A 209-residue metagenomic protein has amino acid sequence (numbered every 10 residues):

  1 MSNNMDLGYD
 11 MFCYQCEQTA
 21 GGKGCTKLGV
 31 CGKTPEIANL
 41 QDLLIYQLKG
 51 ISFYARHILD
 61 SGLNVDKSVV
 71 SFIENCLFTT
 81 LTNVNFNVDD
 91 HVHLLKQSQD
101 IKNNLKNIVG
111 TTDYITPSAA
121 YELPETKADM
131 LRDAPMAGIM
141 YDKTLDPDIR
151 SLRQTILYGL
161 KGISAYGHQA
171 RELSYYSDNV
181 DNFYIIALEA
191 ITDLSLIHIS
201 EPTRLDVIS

Functional and structural regions predicted by a protein language model:
S2-D60: N-terminal-proximal low-complexity accessory segments that begin disordered and transition into the first
E36-K102: An N-terminal, globular interaction/scaffold subdomain
K96-Q97, I139-K143, T155: DUTPase catalytic domain/fold
N103-R150, H168: Long, low-complexity or tandemly repetitive, helically biased scaffold regions used for multimeric assembly/adhesion
V180-T192: Conserved, well-structured core segments that form the ligand-binding/active-site neighborhood of functional domains
I197-I208: Single conserved hydrophobic/aromatic residue that forms the stacking wall/gate of nucleotide- or nucleobase-binding
